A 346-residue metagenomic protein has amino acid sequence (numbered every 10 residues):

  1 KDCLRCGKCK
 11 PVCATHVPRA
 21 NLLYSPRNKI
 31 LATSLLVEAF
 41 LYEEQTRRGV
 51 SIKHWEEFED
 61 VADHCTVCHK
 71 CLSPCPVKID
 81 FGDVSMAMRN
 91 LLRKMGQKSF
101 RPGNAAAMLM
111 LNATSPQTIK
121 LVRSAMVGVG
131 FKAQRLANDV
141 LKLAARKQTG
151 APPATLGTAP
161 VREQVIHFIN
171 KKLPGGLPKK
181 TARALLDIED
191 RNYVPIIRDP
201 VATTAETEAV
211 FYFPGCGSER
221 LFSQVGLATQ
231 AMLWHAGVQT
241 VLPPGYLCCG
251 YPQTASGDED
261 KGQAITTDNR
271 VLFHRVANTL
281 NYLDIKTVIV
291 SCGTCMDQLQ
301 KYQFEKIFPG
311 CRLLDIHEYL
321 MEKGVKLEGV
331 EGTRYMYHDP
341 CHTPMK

Functional and structural regions predicted by a protein language model:
K1-L4, K8-S51, L320-K346: Redox cofactor-anchoring modules in respiratory/redox and cofactor-processing assemblies
K1-V17, W55-I79, H342: Cysteine-centered iron-sulfur cluster-binding motifs in ferredoxin-type domains/subunits of redox enzymes
D2-C3, S51, V61, E219 (+1 more regions): Short acidic-aromatic active-site loops that bind/stabilize oxyanions
C13, Q45, S51-W55, C68 (+2 more regions): General secondary-structure edge motif
H16-E57, K78-M108: Non-heme iron-sulfur electron-transfer modules
S25, S73-P76, V241: Short, surface-exposed helix-loop/turn micro-motifs enriched in polar/charged residues
E43-E44, E57-D60, V201-A202, V241-P243: Short hydrophobic/aromatic-rich motifs at helix boundaries and adjacent loops
G82-K346: Iron-sulfur cluster-binding electron-transfer modules in prokaryotic oxidoreductases
